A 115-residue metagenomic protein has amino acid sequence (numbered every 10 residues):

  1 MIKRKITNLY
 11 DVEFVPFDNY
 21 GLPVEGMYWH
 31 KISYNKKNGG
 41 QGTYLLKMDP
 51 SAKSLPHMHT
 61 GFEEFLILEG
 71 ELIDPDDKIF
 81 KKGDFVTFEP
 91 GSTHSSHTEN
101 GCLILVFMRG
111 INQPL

Functional and structural regions predicted by a protein language model:
M1-G40: A short, N-terminal "cap"/entry segment at the start of jelly-roll beta-barrel domains of the cupin/DSBH fold
W29-H59, E89-T93: Conserved short histidine dyad/triad with adjacent acidic residue
G40-Q41, M58-T60, K78-I79, T98-N100: Short glycine/proline-enriched turns and hinge-like loops at secondary-structure junctions
D49-S51, I73, R109: Solvent-exposed residues in well-ordered beta-strands and their adjoining turns, especially edge/terminal strands
H59-P75: Glycine- and acidic-residue-biased ligand/ion/polar-headgroup-sensing regions
D74-H94: Short acidic-glycine-tyrosine-enriched beta hairpin
P90-L115: Ligand-binding loop in jelly-roll beta-barrel domains
